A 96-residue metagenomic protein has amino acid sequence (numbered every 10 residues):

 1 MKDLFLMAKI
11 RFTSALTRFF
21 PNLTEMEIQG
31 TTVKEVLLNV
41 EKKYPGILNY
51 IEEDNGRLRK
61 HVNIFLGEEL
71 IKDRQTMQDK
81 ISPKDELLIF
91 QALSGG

Functional and structural regions predicted by a protein language model:
K2-G95: Ubiquitin-like/PB1-type beta-grasp interaction modules and other compact soluble beta-rich domains
